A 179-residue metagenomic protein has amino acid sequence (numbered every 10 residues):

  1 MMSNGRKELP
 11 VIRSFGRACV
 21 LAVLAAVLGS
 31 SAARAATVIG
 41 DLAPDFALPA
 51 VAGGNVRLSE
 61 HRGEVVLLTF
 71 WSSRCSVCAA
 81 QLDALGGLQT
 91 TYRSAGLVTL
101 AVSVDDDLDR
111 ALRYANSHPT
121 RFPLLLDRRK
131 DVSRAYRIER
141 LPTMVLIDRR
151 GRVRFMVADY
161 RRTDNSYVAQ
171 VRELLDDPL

Functional and structural regions predicted by a protein language model:
N4-V20: Bacterial N-terminal signal peptides that target proteins for export
A18-G29: Bacterial N-terminal signal peptides
A33-L58: N-terminal "domain-start" segment that seeds a small globular fold
L58-S76: Short active-site neighborhood of thiol/selenol oxidoreductases, capturing the structured segment around
L67-T69, A101, V145-L146: Hydrophobic beta-strand core positions in alpha/beta domains
A79-H118, R128-A135: Structural microenvironment flanking redox-active thiols in thiol-disulfide oxidoreductases
Y114-R121, R128-L174: Thiol/disulfide oxidoreductase modules built on the thioredoxin-like
